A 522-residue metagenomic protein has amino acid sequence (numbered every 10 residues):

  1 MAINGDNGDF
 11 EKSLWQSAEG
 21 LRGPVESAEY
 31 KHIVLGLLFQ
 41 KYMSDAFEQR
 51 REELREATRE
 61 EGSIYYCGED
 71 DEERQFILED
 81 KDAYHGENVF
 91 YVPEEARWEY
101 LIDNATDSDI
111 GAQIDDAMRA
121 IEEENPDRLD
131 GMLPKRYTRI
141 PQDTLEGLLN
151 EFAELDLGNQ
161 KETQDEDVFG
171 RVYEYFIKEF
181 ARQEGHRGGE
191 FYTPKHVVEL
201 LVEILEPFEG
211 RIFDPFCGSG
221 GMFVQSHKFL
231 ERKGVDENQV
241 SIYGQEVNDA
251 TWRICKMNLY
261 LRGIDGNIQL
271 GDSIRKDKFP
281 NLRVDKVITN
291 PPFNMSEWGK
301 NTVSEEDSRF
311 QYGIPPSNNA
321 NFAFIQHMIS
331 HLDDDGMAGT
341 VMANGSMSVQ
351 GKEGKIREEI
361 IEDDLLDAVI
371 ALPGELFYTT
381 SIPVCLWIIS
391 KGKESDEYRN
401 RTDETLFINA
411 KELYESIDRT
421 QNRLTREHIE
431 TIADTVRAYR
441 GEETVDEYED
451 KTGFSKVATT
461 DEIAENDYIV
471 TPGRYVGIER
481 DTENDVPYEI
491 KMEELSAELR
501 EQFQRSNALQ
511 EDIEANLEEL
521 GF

Functional and structural regions predicted by a protein language model:
M1-L205, N267-K278, A371-G374, G392 (+2 more regions): Non-catalytic, mostly N-terminal accessory regions of nucleic-acid modification and defense proteins
S13, G20, E26-Y42, P316-I389: Conserved Class I SAM-dependent methyltransferase catalytic core
K41-L54, F180, L230, G234 (+4 more regions): A generic secondary-structure signal for well-formed alpha-helical elements
R187-T289, N294-V303, S308-Q311, F322-A323 (+2 more regions): Conserved S-adenosyl-L-methionine
E231, Y260, P292, S330-D333 (+12 more regions): Hydrophobic alpha-helix feature that most strongly marks membrane-spanning transmembrane helices and their immediate
V284, N319-N321, D335-V341, L366-D367 (+6 more regions): Active-site lining segments that contact anionic ligands and/or coordinate catalytic metals
F293-P316, N321, G354, E359-E362 (+5 more regions): Accessory, often C-terminal, charged low-complexity segments
E415-T425: Long, compositionally biased charged/polar accessory segments in the mid-to-C-terminal portions of proteins
